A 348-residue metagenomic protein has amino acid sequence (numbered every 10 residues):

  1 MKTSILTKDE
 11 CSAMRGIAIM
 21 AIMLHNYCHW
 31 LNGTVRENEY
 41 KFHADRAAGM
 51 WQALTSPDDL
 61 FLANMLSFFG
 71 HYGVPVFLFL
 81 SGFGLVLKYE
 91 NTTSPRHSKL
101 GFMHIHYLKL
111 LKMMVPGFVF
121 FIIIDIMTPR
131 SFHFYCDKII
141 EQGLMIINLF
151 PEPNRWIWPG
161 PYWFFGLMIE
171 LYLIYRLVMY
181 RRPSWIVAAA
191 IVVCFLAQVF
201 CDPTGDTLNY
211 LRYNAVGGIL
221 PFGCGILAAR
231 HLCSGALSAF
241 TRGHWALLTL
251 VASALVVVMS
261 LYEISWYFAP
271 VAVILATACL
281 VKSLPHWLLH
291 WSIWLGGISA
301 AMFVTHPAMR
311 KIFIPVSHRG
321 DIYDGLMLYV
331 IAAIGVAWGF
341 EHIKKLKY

Functional and structural regions predicted by a protein language model:
M1-C194, H318-Y348: Membrane-cytosol interface segments of multi-pass membrane proteins, especially ER/Golgi lipid-handling enzymes
D9, F61-V74, P153-L167, C201-C224 (+3 more regions): Interfacial loop-to-helix transition and helix-capping segments at the boundaries of transmembrane helices
M20-Y27, G143-F150, A190-T204, L248-L261 (+1 more regions): Aromatic-anchored segments of alpha-helical transmembrane domains
F83-T93, L177-R182, V199-P203, C224-A236 (+2 more regions): Structural signal for the C-terminal ends of transmembrane alpha-helices and the immediately following loop
I124-I126, Y175-M179, F200-D202, A254-E263 (+1 more regions): Hydrophobic alpha-helical transmembrane segments
Y172-M179, P183, V187-I226: Loop-centered beta-sheet repeat module
R182-A189, S238-L247, H290: Membrane-interfacial entry segments at the cytosolic side of transmembrane helices
F222, L248-Y348: Alpha-helical transmembrane segments of multi-pass integral membrane proteins
